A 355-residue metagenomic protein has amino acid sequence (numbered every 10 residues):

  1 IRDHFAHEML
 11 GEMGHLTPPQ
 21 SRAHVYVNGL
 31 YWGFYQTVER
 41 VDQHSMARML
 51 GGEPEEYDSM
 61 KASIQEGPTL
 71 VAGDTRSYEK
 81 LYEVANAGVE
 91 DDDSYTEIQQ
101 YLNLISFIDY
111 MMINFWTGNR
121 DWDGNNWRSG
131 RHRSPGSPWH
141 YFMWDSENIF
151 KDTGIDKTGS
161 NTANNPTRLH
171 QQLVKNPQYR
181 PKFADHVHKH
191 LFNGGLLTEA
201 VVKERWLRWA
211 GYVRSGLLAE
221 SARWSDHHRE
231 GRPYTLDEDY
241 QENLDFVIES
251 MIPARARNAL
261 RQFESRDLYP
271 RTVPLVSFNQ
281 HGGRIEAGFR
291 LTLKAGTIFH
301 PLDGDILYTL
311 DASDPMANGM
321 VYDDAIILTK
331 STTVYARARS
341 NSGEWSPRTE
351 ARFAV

Functional and structural regions predicted by a protein language model:
I1, L30, Q36-T117, R133-S134 (+1 more regions): ATP-dependent phospho-/nucleotidyl transfer catalytic cores
I1-H15: Zn2+-dependent metallopeptidase catalytic core
H7, Q20-R22, Y31-Y35, Y57 (+7 more regions): Extracellular structured ligand-interaction cores
L10, G29, D121: Conserved hydrophobic/aromatic pocket- or pore-lining residues that grip, position, or stack substrates in active sites
E12-Y26: Short, well-structured beta-strand/strand-turn elements
Y101-G154, T158, I252: Active-site acidic catalytic loop and adjacent metal/ATP-binding pocket of ATP-dependent phosphoryl transfer enzymes
P135-E264: C-terminal catalytic region of ATP-dependent kinase domains
G136, H140, D239, S250 (+1 more regions): Short, compositionally stereotyped local motifs that mark structural "simplifiers"
